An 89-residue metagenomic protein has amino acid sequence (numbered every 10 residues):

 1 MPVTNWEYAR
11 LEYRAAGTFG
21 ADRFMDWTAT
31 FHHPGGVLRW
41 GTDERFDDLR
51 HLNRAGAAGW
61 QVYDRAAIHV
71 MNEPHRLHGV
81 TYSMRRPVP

Functional and structural regions predicted by a protein language model:
M1-P89: Terminus-proximal functional modules
